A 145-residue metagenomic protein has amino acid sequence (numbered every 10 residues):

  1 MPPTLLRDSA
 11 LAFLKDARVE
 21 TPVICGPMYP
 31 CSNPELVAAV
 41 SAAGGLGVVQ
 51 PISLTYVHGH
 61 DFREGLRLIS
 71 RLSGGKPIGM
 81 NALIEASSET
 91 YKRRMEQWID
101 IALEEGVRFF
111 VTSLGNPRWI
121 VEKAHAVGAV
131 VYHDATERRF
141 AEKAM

Functional and structural regions predicted by a protein language model:
P2-M145: Active-site entrance/lid segments in N-terminal catalytic domains of soluble metabolic enzymes
